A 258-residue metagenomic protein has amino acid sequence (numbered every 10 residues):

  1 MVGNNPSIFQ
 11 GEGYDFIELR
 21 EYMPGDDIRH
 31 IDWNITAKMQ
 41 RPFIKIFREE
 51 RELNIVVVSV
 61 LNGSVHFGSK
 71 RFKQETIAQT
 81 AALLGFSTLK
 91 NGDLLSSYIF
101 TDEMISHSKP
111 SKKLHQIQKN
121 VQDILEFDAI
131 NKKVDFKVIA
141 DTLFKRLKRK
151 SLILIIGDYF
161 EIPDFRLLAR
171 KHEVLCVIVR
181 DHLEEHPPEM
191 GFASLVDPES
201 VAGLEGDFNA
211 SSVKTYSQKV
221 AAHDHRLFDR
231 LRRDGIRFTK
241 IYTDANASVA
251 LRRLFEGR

Functional and structural regions predicted by a protein language model:
M1-I8, E18, K148-R149, L167-R258: Von Willebrand factor type A / integrin I
M1-P110, L152-I156, H182: An amphipathic, basic-hydrophobic helix/alpha-beta surface used to engage anionic, phosphate-rich ligands or surfaces
H30, V121-A129, L147-S151: Short, basic, glycine/proline-bearing loop/turn elements
R51-L53, S64-S69, I130-S151: A structural preference for long, well-packed, hydrophobic secondary-structure segments
Q79-F86, Q122, D141-F144: A broadly conserved amphipathic alpha-helix scaffold signal in soluble, globular proteins
T101-I105, E161, A245-A247: Short, internal active-site loops enriched in acidic
I105-K137: Short, charged loop segments at secondary-structure junctions
D135-R180: Exposed acidic/Ser/Thr-rich ligand/metal-binding surfaces
